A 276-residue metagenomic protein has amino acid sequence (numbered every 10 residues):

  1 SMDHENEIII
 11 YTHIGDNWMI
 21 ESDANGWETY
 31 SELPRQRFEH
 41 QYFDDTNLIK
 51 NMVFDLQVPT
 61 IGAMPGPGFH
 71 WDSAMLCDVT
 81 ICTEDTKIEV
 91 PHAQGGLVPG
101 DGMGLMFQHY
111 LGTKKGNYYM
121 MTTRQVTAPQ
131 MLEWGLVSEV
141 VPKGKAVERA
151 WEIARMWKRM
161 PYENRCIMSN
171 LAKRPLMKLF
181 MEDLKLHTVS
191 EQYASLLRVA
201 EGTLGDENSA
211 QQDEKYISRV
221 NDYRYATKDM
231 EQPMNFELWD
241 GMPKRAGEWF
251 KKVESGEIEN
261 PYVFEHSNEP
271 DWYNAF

Functional and structural regions predicted by a protein language model:
M2-E5, H13-I20, N25-G26, T123 (+3 more regions): C-terminal alpha-helix plus adjacent terminal tail
H4-E7, C77: Short, high-confidence coil segments that cap the C-terminus of an alpha-helix and link into the following beta-strand
Y11, D23, P59, S73-M75 (+2 more regions): Hydrophobic/aromatic residues within transmembrane alpha-helices of multi-pass small-molecule transporters
W18-M19, A24-M52: Extended, non-globular alpha-helical segments
N47-G95, Q125: Glycine-rich beta-to-alpha active-site loop
N51, W71-D72, L105, N117 (+1 more regions): Alpha-helical segments flanking ligand/cofactor-binding loops in enzyme cores
I81-C82, V137-R149: Short acidic-hydrophobic, aromatic-tinged amphipathic segments that line or gate anion-handling sites
G104-K114: Hydrophobic, secondary-structure "cap" segments at the distal end of domains
